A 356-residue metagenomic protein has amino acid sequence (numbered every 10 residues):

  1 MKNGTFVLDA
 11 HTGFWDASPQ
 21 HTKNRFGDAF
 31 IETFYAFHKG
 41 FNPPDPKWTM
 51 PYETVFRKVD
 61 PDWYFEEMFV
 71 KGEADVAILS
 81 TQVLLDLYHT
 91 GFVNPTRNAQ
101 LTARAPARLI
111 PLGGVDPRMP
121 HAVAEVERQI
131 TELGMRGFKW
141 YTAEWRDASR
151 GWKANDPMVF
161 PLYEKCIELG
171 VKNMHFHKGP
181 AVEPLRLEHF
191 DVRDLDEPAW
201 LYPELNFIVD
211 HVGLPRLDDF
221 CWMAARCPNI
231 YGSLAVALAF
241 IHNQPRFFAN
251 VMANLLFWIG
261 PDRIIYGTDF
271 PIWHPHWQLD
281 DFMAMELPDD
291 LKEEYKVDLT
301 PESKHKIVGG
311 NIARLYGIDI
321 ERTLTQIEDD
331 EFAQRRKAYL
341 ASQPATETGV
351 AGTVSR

Functional and structural regions predicted by a protein language model:
M1-E67, V76, E127-R128, W258-R263 (+1 more regions): Mid-to-C-terminal alpha-helical segments outside catalytic/metal-binding sites
H11, F69, A77, P111 (+8 more regions): Divalent metal-coordination and catalytic microenvironments
G13-W15, Q82-D86, D116-M119, A143-D147 (+5 more regions): Short, solvent-exposed loop/turn segments at secondary-structure junctions
K23, R136-G137, E144, G151-Y266 (+6 more regions): Catalytic pocket-lining loop regions of alpha/beta-barrel enzymes, especially the amidohydrolase/enolase/GH5 lineages
K23-D28, P95-R97, Q129, V192 (+3 more regions): Glycine-rich, phosphate-binding/catalytic loops in enzymes
F56-F65, G91-Q100, V159, D191-R193 (+1 more regions): Well-ordered, non-membrane alpha-helical segments in soluble/globular domains
E66, T96-Q100, E127, D196-E197 (+2 more regions): Active-site phosphate/pyrophosphate- and oxyanion-stabilizing loops and adjacent acidic/basic residues in soluble
D75-H189: Active-site gating/metal-coordination segments in enzymes
